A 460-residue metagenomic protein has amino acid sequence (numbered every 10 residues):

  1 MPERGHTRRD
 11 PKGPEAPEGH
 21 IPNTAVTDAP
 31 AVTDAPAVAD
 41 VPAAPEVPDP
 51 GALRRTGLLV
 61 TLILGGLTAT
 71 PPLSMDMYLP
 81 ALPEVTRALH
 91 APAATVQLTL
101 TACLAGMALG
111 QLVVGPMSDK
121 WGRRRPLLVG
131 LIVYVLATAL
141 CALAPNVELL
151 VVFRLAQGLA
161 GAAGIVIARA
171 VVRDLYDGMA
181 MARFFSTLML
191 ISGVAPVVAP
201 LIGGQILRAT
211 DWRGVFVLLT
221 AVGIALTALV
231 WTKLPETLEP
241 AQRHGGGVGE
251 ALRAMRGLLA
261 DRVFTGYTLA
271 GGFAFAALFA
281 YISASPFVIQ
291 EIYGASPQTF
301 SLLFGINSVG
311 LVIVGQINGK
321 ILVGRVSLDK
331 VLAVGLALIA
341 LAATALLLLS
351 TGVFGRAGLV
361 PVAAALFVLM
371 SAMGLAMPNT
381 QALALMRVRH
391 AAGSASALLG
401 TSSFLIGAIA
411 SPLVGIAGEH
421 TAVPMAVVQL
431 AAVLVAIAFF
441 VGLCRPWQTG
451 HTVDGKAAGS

Functional and structural regions predicted by a protein language model:
E46-L53, T237-T268: Juxtamembrane intracellular "pre-TM" segments in multi-pass secondary transporters
A88-H90, G122, L143-L149, A160 (+2 more regions): Helix-breaking motifs and short loop linkers at transmembrane-helix boundaries and internal kinks in secondary membrane
L109-E148: Conserved MFS/SLC helix-loop-helix module at the cytosolic interface between two early adjacent transmembrane helices
R125-L140, T220, K330-L346: Structural signature of the two symmetry-related core transmembrane helices
V133-L140, E148-A156, V360-A365: Paired small-residue
P145, L149, G178, S186-T232: Helix-loop-helix hairpin linking two adjacent transmembrane segments in secondary transporters
F153-S192: Cytoplasmic helix-loop-helix junction between adjacent transmembrane helices in 12-TM secondary transporters
A382-E419, Q429: A late C-terminal transmembrane helix in Major Facilitator Superfamily
